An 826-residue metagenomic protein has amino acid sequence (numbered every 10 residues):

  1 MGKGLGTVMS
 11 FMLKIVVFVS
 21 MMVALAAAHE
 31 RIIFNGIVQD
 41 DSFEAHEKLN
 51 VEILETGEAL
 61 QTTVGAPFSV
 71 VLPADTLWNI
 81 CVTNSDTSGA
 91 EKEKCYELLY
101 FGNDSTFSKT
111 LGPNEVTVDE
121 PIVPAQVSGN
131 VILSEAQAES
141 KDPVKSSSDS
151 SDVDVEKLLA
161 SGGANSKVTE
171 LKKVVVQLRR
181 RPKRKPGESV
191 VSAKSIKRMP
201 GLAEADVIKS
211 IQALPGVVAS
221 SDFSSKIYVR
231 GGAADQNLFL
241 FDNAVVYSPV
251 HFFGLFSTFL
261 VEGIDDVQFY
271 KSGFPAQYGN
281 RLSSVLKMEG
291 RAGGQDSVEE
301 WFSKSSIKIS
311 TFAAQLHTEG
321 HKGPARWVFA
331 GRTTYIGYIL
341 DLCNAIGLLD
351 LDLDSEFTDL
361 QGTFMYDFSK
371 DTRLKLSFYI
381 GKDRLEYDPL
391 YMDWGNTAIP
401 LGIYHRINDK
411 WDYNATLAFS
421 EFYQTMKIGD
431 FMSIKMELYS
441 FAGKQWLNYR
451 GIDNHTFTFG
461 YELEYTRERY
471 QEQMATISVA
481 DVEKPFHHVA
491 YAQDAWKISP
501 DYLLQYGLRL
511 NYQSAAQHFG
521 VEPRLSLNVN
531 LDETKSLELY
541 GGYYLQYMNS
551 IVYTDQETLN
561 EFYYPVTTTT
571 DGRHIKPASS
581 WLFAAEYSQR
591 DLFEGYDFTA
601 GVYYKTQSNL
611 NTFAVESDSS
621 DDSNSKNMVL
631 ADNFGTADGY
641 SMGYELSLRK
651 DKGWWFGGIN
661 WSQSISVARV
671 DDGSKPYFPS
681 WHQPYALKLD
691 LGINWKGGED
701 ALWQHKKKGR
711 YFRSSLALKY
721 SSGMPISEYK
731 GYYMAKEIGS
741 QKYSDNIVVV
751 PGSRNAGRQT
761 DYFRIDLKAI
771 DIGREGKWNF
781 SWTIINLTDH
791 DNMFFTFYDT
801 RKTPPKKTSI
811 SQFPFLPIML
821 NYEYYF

Functional and structural regions predicted by a protein language model:
T110-A138, D142-P200, A234, K271 (+1 more regions): Short, acidic, small-residue-rich periplasmic hinge/interaction motif at the N-terminus of Gram-negative outer-membrane
R198, A244-K271: Short acidic/polar hinge/loop motifs at secondary-structure boundaries that mediate gating or recognition
I208-V245: Extracytoplasmic beta-strand/coil segments of soluble accessory domains associated with Gram-negative outer-membrane
L214, T258-E300, K304: A beta-strand signature from Gram-negative outer-membrane beta-barrel systems, especially the internal plug domain
Y423, R467-E472, S514, E533-L582 (+4 more regions): Surface-exposed extracellular loop regions of Gram-negative outer-membrane beta-barrel proteins, predominantly
A442, E483, V489-Y491, K576 (+3 more regions): Outer membrane beta-barrel strand-and-loop segments of large Gram-negative receptors, especially TonB-dependent
S499, Y603-T606, M628-G723, E823: Gram-negative outer-membrane beta-barrel transporters
K707-F712, K719-Y743, R764, I770-F826: C-terminal beta-signal and adjacent terminal beta-strands/loops of Gram-negative outer-membrane beta-barrel proteins
